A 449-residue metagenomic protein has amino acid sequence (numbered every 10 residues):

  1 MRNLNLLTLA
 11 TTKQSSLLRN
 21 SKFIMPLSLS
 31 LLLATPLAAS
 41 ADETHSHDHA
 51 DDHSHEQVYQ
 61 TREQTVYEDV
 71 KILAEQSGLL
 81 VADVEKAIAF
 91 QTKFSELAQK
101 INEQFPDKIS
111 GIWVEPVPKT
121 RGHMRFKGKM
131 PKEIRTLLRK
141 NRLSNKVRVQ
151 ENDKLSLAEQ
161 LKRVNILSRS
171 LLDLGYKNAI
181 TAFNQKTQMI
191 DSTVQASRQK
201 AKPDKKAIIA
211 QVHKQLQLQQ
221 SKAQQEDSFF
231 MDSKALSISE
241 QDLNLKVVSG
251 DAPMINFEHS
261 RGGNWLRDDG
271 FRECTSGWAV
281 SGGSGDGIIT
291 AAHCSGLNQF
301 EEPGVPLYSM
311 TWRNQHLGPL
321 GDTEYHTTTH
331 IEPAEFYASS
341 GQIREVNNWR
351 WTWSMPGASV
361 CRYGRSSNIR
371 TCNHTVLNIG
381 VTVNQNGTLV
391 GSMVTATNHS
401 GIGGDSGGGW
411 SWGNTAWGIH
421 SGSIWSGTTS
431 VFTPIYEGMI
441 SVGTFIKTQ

Functional and structural regions predicted by a protein language model:
M1-R19: N-terminal secretory signal peptides that target proteins for export/translocation
I24-T35: Bacterial N-terminal signal peptides
A39-E43: Boundary at the C-terminal end of the N-terminal hydrophobic targeting segment
T44-H53: N-terminal propeptides/low-complexity segments immediately following signal peptides in secreted or periplasmic proteins
E56-Q64, E68-Q76, V81-S95, E103-L161 (+2 more regions): Short glycine/threonine-rich beta-strand-turn micro-motifs
I166-R313: Secretory/export targeting leaders with adjacent low-complexity proregions
V247-Q449: Terminal interaction modules at protein C-ends
